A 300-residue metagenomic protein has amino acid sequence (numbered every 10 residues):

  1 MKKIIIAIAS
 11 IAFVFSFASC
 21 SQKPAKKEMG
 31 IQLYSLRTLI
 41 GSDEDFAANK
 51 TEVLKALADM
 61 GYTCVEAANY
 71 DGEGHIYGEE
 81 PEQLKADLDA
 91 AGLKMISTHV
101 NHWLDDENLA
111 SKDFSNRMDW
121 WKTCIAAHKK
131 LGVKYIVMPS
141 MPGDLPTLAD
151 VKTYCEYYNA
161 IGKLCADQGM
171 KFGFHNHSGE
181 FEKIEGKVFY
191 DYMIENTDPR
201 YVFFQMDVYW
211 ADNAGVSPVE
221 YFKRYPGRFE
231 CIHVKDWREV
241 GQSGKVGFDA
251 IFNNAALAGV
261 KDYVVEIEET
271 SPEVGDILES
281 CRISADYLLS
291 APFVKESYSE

Functional and structural regions predicted by a protein language model:
K2, Q22-T63, E185-M206, W210-E300: Histidine-acidic metal/acid-base catalytic patches
K2-I8: Sec-dependent signal peptide recognition, specifically the positively charged N-region followed immediately by
I6, C20-K134, R282, D286-E300: N-terminal pre-domain/capping segments
I8-S16: Bacterial N-terminal signal peptides
S35-R37, N69-D71, N101-L104, P142-D144 (+4 more regions): Active-site-proximal loop/turn and secondary-structure-junction residues that shape catalytic pockets, frequently
P81-A90, Y157-C165, Y221, A250-N254: Catalytic-core regions built around general acid/base machinery
D87, K94, D105-F203, L278: Active-site acidic/histidine proton-transfer and metal-coordination neighborhood in alpha/beta enzyme cores
